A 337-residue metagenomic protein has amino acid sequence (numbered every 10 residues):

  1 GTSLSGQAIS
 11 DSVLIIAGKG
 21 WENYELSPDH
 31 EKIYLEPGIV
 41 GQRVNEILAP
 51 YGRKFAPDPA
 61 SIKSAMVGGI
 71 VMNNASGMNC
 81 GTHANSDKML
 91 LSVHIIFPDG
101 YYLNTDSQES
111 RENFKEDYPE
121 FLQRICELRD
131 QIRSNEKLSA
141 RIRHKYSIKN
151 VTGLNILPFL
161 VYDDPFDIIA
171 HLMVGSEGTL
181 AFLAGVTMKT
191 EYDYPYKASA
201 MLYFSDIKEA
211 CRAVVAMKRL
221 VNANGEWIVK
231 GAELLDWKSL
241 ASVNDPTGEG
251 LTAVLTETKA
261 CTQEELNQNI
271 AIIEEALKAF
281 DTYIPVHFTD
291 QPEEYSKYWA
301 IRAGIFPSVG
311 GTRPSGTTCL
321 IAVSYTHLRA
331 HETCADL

Functional and structural regions predicted by a protein language model:
G1-W21, L35, F55-P57: Glycine-rich N-terminal segment of FAD-binding domains in flavoprotein oxidoreductases, spanning the beta-loop-helix
E22-S27, I33-P37, G41-E209: FAD-binding subdomain of flavoenzyme oxidoreductases
A184-Y194, G248-G250, P307-T318: Residues forming anionic-ligand binding surfaces in small-molecule and nucleic-acid pockets of primarily soluble enzymes
Y194-A200, L251-K259, P314-S324: Glycine- and acidic
D206-A216, I273, R329: Internal alpha/beta scaffold segment
G225-G311: Terminal amphipathic helices with adjacent charged low-complexity linkers/tails
T326-T333: Conserved small/polar residues in nucleotide/adenosyl-binding loops
